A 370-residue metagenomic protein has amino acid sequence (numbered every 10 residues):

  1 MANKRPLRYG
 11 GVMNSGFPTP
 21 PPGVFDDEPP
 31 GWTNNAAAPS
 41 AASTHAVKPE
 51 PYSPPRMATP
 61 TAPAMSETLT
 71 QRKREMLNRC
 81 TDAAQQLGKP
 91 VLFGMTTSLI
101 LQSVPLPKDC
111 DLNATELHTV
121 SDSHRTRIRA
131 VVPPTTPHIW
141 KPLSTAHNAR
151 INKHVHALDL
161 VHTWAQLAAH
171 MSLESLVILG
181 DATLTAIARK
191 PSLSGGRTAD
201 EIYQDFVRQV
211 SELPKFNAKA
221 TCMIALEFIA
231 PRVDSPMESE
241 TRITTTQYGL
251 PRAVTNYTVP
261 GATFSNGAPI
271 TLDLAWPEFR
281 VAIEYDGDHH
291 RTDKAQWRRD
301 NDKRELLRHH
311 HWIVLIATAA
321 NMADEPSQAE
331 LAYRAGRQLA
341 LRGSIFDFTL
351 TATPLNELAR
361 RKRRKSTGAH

Functional and structural regions predicted by a protein language model:
M1-F216, A340-L341, I345-H370: Short gly/ser-rich loop at a beta-strand->alpha-helix junction or flexible surface loop bordering the NTP-binding
G196-H370: Surface segments flanking catalytic/ligand-binding clefts of nucleic-acid enzymes
